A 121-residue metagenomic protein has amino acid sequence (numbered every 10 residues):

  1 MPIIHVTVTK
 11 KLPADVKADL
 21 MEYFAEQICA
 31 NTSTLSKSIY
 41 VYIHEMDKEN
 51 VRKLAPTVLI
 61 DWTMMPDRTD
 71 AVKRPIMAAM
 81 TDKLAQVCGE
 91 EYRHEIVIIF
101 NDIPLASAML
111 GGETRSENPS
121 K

Functional and structural regions predicted by a protein language model:
P2-K121: A domain-level signal for the structural core that forms small-molecule/cofactor-binding pockets and catalytic centers
